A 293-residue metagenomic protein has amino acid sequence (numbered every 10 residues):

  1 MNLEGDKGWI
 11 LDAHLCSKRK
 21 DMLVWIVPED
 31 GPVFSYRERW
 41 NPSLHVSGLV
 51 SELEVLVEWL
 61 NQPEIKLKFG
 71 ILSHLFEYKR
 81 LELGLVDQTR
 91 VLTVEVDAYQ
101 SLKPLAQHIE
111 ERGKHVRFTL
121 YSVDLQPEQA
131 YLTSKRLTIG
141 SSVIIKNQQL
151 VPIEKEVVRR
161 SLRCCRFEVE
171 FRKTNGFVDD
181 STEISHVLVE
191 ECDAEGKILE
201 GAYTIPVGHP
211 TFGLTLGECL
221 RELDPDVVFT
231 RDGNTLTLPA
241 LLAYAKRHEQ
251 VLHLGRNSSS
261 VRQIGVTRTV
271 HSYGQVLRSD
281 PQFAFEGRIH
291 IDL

Functional and structural regions predicted by a protein language model:
M1-L293: The two-metal-ion catalytic cores of nucleic-acid processing enzymes
